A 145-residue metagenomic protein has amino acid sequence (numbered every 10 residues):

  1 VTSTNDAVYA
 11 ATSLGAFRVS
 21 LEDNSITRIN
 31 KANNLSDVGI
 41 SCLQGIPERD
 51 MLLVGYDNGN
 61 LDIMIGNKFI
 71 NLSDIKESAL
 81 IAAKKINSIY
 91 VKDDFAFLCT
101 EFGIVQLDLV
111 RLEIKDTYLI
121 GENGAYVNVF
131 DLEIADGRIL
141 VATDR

Functional and structural regions predicted by a protein language model:
V1-G15: Beta-strand-rich domains and repeat architectures in extracellular enzymes and scaffolds, especially beta-propellers
V1-T4, I29-E48, L72-K92, D116-D136: Short coil-to-beta transitions that initiate beta-strands within beta-rich domains
A7-A10, M51-V54, F95-L98, R138-V141: Conserved beta-propeller blade signature
V8-Y9, F17, D50, N60: Primarily extracytoplasmic ectodomains and periplasmic/lumenal surface modules that are beta-strand-rich
A11-K31: Beta-propeller domains
L14-F17, D57-L61, F102-V105, D144-R145: Loop/turn residues immediately N-terminal
S20-N24, I65-K68, D108-L112: Short loop/turn segments that connect beta-strands within beta-propeller blades
V54-Y56, N60-I75: Surface-exposed, polar helix/loop patches in the mature regions of secreted/periplasmic/lumenal proteins that form
